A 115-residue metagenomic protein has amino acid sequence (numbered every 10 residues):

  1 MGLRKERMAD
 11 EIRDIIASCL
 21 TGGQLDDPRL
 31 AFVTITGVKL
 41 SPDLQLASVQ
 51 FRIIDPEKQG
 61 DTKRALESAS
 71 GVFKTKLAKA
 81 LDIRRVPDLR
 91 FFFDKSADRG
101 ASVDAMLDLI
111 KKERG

Functional and structural regions predicted by a protein language model:
M1-L46, R52-G115: Charge-rich, low-complexity N-terminal segments
